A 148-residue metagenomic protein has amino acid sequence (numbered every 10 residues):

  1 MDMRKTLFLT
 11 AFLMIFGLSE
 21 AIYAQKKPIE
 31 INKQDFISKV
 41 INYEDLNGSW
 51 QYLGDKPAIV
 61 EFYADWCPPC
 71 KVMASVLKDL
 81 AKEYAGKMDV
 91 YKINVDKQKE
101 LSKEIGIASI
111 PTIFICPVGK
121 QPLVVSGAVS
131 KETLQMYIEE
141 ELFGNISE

Functional and structural regions predicted by a protein language model:
M1-L9: Bacterial N-terminal signal peptides that target proteins for export
T10-G17: Bacterial N-terminal signal peptides
L18-A24: Sec/Tat signal peptide C-region and signal peptidase I cleavage site
I31-K56: A short beta-strand-turn-helix
L53-P57, V72-I93: Conserved helix-turn-beta segment immediately C-terminal to the redox Cys motif in thioredoxin-like folds
D55-A58, F62-W66, S109: Short pre-active-site segment immediately N-terminal to redox-active cysteine/selenocysteine motifs in thiol-based
F62-V76: Conserved redox-active cysteine motifs that mediate thiol-disulfide chemistry, especially di-cysteine Cys-X(1-2)-Cys
S109, F114-E148: Non-catalytic, surface beta->alpha helical segment in thiol-disulfide oxidoreductase systems
